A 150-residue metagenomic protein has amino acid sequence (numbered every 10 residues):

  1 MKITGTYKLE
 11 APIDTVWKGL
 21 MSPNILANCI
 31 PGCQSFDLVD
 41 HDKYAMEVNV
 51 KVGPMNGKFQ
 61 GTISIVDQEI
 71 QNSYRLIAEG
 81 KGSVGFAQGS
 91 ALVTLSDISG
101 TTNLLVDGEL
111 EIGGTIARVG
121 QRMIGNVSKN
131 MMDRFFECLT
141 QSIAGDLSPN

Functional and structural regions predicted by a protein language model:
M1-N49, N150: Hydrophobic ligand-binding cavity/cleft-lining segments
K2-T6, K43-A45, K58-Q60, S73 (+2 more regions): Intrinsic-disorder/low-complexity, polar/charged segments enriched in Ser/Thr/Lys/Arg/Asp/Glu/Gln
G5, Q34, G61-D67, G89-D97: Hydrophobic/aromatic beta-strand elements that line small-molecule binding cavities or substrate pockets in beta-rich
L9, V50-P54, E69, G82-V84 (+1 more regions): A generic beta-sheet turn/junction motif
V16-L20, L26, I65, V106 (+1 more regions): Hydrophobic pocket/interface hotspot
D37-E79, R134: Glycine-rich portal/gate segments that line the openings of hydrophobic small-molecule binding cavities
G80-V127: Beta-strand/loop substructures that line and gate deep hydrophobic ligand-binding cavities in soluble
G113-N150: A conserved amphipathic terminal alpha-helix motif
